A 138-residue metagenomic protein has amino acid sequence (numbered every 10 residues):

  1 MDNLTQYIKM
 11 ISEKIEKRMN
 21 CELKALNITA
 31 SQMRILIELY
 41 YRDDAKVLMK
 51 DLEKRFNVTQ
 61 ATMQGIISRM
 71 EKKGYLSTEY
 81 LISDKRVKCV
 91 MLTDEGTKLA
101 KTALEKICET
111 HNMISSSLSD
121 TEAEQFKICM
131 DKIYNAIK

Functional and structural regions predicted by a protein language model:
M1-L26, K73: N-terminal leader segment of winged-helix/HTH proteins
I8, L36-L39, M130: Hydrophobic structural patches
I8-I11, I15, F56, L99 (+3 more regions): Alpha-helical linker/hinge and terminal dimerization helices associated with HTH transcriptional regulators
K17-T59: N-terminal helix-turn-helix DNA-binding core of bacterial DNA-binding proteins
C21, R69, K132: Alpha-helical DNA-recognition elements
S68-I128: Charged, amphipathic alpha-helical coiled-coil/dimerization segments
